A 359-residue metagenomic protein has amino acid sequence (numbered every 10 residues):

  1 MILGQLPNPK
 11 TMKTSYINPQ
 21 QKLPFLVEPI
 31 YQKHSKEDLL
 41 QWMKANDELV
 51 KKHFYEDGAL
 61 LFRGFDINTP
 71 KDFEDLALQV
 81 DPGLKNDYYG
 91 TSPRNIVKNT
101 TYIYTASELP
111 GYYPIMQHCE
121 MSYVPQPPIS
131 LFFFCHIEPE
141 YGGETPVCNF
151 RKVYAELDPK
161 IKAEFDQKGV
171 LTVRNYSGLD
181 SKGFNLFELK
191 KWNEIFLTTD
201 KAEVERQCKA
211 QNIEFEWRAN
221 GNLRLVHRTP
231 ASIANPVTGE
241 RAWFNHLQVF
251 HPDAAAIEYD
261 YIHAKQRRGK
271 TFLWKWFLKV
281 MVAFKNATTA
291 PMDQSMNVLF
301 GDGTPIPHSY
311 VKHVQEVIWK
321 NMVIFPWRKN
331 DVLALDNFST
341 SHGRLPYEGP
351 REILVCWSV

Functional and structural regions predicted by a protein language model:
I2-Q41, D47-L49, Y55, Y112-I115 (+2 more regions): Active-site environment of non-heme Fe oxygenases that use a 2-His-1-carboxylate facial triad
D57-A59, R63-T91: Membrane helical hairpin/interfacial module
F65-I67, E120-S122, C135-E138: Beta-hairpin (beta-strand-turn-beta-strand) motif
D72-D75, N99-T105, Q126-P128, G143-P146: Short, conserved acidic/polar surface loops in the N-terminal third of protein domains
G83-R94, F215-R218, V323: Polymerase palm active-site segment centered on the conserved acidic dipeptide of motif C
K85-C119: A gly/proline- and charged-residue-enriched helix-loop-helix capping module
